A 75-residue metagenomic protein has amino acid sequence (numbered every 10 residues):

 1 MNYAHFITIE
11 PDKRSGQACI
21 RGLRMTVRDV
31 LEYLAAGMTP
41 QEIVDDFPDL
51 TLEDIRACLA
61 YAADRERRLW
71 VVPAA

Functional and structural regions predicted by a protein language model:
N2-Q41: A short, structured beta-strand/loop element
T26-A75: Long, charge-rich, low-complexity alpha-helical segments
